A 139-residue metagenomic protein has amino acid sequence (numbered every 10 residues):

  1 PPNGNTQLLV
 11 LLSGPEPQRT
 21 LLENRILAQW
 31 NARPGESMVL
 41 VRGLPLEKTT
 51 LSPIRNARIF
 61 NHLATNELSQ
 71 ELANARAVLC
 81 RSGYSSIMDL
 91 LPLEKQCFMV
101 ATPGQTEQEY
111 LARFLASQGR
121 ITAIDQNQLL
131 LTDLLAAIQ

Functional and structural regions predicted by a protein language model:
P1-A77, I87, N127: Donor-nucleotide binding loops and adjacent catalytic segments primarily of GT-B fold Leloir glycosyltransferases
R42-G43, S82, A101, Q126: Active-site proximal loops enriched in glycine and acidic residues that flank catalytic Cys/His/Asp and coordinate
E67-Y110: A donor-sugar binding/catalytic signature common to diverse glycosyltransferases and related nucleotide-sugar
C80, A137-Q139: Electropositive, surface-exposed helix/loop patches at the edges of structured domains that serve as adaptable
P92-A137: Nucleotide-sugar donor-binding patch of glycosyltransferase catalytic domains
